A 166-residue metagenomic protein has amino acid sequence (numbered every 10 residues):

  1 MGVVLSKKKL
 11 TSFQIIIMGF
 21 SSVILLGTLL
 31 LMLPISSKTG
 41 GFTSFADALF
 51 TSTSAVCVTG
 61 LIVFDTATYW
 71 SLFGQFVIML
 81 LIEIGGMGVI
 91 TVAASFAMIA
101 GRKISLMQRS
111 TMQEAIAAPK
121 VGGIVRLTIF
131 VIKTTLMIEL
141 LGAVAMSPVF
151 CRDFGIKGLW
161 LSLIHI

Functional and structural regions predicted by a protein language model:
M1-H165: Membrane-proximal intracellular helices of multi-pass ion channels
